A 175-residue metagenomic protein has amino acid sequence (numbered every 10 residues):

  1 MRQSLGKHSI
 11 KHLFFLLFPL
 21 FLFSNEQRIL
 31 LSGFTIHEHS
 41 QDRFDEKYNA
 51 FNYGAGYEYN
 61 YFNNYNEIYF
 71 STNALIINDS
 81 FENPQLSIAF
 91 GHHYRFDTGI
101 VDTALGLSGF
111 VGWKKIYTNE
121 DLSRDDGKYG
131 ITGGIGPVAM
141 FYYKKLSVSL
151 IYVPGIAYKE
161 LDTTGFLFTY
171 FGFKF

Functional and structural regions predicted by a protein language model:
M1-Q27: Cleavable N-terminal export/targeting peptides
R28, T35-E38, D42-S71, L75-F175: Outer-membrane beta-barrel transmembrane domain signature
